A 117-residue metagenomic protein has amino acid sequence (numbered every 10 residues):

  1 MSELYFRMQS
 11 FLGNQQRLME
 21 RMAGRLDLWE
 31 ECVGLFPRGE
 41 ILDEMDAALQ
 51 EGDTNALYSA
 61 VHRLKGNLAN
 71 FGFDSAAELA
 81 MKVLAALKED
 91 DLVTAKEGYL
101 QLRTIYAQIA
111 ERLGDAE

Functional and structural regions predicted by a protein language model:
M1-S59, R63-E117: Two-component system phosphorelay core
